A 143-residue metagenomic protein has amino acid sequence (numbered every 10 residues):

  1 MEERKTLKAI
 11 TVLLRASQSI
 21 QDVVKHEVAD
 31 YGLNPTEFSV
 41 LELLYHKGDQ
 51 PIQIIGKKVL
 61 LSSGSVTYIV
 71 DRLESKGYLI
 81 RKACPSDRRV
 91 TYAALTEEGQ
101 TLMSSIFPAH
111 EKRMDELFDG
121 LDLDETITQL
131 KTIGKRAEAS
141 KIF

Functional and structural regions predicted by a protein language model:
M1-Y31, A137: N-terminal leader segment of winged-helix/HTH proteins
L14, E42-H46, F107: Short, locally clustered residues in the helix-turn-helix/winged-helix DNA-binding domain
Q21, D71-T128: Charged, amphipathic alpha-helical coiled-coil/dimerization segments
D22-S62: N-terminal helix-turn-helix DNA-binding core of bacterial DNA-binding proteins
Y31-T36, S65, T96, D119-L123: Short helix-coil-helix linker/hinge
L61-S65, I69: Helix-turn-helix DNA-binding motif, specifically the short coil turn and the N-cap/start of the second
I127-F143: Exposed, interaction-prone assembly regions rather than primary DNA-binding/catalytic cores
